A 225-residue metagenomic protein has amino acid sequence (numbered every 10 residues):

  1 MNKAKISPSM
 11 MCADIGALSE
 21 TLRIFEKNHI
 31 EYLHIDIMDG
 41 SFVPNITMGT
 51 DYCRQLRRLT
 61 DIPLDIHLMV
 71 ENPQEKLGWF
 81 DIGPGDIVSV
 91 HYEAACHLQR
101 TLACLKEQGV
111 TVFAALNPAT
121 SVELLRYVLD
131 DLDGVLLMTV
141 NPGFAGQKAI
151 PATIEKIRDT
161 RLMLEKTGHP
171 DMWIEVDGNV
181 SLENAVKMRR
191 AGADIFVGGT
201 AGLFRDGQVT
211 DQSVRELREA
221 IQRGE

Functional and structural regions predicted by a protein language model:
M1-S89, A95-H97, C104, V112 (+5 more regions): Conserved N-terminal beta1-alpha1 strand-loop-helix module at the mouth
K5, A115, L136-T139, E175 (+1 more regions): Conserved beta-strand segments that form the floor/walls of ligand-binding pockets within enzyme and binding domains
M11-G16, V110-S121, W173, G178-N179: Active-site glycine- and acidic-residue-rich loops that bind and position anionic ligands or nucleotide-like cofactors
L18, F80, V135, D177 (+1 more regions): Residue-level signature of catalytic and energy-coupling elements of molecular machines, predominantly ATP/GTP-dependent
I37, L68, Y92, L116-P118 (+3 more regions): Short secondary-structure boundary segments
V88-C96, L136-K148, A191-S213: Glycine-rich phosphate-binding active-site loops on the catalytic face of alpha/beta enzymes
P118-T153, D159: Histidine/lysine/aspartate-rich catalytic loop segments that bind and position anionic ligands
N141, K148-I195: Active-site/ligand-binding-proximal alpha/beta "capping" segment
